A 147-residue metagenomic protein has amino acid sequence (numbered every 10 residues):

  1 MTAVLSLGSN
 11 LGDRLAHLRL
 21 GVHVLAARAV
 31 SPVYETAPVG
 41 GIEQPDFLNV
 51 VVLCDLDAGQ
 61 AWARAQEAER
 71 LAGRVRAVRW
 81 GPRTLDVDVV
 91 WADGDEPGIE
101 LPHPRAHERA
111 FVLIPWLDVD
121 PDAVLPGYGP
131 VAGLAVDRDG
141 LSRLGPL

Functional and structural regions predicted by a protein language model:
M1-A37: N-terminal beta1-alpha1 ligand-phosphate binding loop
V4, N49-L53, L113: Conserved hydrophobic/aromatic beta-strand scaffold that supports enzyme active sites
G8, V51, V90: Anionic group-transfer/hydrolysis microenvironments
L11-G12, L53, D118: Short histidine/acidic/glycine/proline-rich micro-motifs that form metal- and phosphate-coordinating active-site loops
S31-L48, G59-L147: Flexible, gly/pro- and Lys/Arg-enriched active-site loops
L56: Basic nucleic-acid-binding interfaces
